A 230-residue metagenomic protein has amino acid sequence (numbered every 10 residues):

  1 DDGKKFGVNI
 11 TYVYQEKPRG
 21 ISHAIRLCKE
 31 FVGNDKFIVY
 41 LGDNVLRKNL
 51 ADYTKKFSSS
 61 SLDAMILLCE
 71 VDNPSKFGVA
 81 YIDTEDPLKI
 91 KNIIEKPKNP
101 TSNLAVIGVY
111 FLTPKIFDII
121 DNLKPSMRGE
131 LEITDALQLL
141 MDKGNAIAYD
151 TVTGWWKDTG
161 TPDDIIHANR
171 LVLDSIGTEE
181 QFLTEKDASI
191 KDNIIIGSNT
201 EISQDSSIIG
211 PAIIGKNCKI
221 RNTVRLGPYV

Functional and structural regions predicted by a protein language model:
D2-T84, D121: Conserved beta-loop-beta/alpha segment of the NTase-like Rossmann-fold superfamily that binds/positions NTPs
D63, K89-K91, E130: A short alpha-helix-loop-beta-strand transition element characteristic of N-terminal alpha/beta dinucleotide-binding
K76, K89, N103-V106, K143 (+1 more regions): A generic structural signal for well-ordered coil/turn residues at beta-strand boundaries that shape enzyme active-site
K76, T113-P114: Nucleotide-activated chemistry modules centered on ATP-dependent adenylation/adenylyltransferase
D83-L104: A short, charged helix-loop
E85-P87, P114-K115, D121-V230: Left-handed beta-helix
I107-L112: Short glycine- and hydrophobic/aromatic-rich loop-to-beta-strand nucleating segment in the catalytic cores
